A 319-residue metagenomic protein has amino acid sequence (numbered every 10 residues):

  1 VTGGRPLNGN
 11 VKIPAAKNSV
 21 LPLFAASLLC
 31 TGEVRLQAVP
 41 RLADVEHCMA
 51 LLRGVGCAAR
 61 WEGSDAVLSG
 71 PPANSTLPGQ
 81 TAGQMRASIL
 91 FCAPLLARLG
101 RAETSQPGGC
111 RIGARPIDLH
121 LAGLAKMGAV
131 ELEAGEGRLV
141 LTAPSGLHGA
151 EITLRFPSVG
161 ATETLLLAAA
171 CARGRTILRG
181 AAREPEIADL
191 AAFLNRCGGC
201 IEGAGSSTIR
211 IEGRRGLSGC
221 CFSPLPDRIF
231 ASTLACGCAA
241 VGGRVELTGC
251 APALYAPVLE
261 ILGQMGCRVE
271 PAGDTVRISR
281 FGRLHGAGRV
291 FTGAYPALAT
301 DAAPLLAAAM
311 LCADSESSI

Functional and structural regions predicted by a protein language model:
V1-I319: Short, structured segments at the rim of ligand-binding sites
